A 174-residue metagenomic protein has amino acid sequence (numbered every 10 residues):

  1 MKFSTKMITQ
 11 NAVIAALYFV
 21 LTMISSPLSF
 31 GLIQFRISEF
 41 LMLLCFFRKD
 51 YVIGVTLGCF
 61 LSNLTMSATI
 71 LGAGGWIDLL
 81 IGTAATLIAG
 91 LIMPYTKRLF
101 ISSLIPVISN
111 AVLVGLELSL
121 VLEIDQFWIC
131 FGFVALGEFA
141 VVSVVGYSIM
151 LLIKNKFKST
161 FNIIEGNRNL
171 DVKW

Functional and structural regions predicted by a protein language model:
M1-D50: Hydrophobic transmembrane alpha-helices
Y18, T22, V55-N63: Small-polar-interrupted transmembrane alpha-helices in polytopic inner-membrane proteins
P27-L32, F60-W174: Membrane-embedded alpha-helical hairpins and interfacial helices in multi-pass inner-membrane proteins
D50-I53, F100-I101: Residues that define the loop-to-transmembrane-helix transition and helix capping in multi-pass membrane transporters
V52-T56, I129-C130: Membrane-interface alpha-helices at helix entry/exit sites of multi-pass transporters
